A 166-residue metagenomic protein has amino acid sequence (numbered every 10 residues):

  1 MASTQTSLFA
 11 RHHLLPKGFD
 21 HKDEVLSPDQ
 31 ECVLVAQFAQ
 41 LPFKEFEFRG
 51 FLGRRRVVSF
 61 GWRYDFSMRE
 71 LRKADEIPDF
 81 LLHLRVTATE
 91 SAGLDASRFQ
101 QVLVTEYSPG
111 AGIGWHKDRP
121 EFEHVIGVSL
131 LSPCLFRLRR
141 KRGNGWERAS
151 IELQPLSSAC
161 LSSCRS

Functional and structural regions predicted by a protein language model:
M1-S166: Non-heme Fe(II) oxygenase metal-center motifs and adjacent flexible, charged/small-residue loops
